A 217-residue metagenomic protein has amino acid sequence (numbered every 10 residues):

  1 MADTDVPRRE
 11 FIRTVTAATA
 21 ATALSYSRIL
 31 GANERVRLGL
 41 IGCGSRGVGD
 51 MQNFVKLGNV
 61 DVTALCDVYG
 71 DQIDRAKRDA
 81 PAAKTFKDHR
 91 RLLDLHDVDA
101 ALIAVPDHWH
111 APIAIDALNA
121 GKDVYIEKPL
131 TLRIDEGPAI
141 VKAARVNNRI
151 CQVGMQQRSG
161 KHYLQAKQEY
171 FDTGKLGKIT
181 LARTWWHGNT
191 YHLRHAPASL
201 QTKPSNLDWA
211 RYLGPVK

Functional and structural regions predicted by a protein language model:
A2-T19: N-terminal secretory signal peptides and thylakoid transit peptides that target proteins across membranes
T14-A80, Q157-G160: N-terminal Rossmann-like dinucleotide-binding module
G42-R46, D50, N147-V153, Q157-K217: Predominantly a Rossmann-like dinucleotide-binding segment in NAD(P)-dependent oxidoreductases
G49-N53, R75-D79, P112-D116, E136-G137 (+2 more regions): Short, solvent-exposed loop/turn and secondary-structure capping segments
K84-D88: Conserved SAM-binding strand-loop segment of SAM-dependent methyltransferases
A101-L102: N-terminal Rossmann-like NAD(P) cofactor-binding module of classical short-chain dehydrogenase/reductase
D107, A111-S159, G174: Beta-strand-loop-alpha-helix segment that lines the small-molecule cofactor/substrate pocket of alpha/beta enzymes
